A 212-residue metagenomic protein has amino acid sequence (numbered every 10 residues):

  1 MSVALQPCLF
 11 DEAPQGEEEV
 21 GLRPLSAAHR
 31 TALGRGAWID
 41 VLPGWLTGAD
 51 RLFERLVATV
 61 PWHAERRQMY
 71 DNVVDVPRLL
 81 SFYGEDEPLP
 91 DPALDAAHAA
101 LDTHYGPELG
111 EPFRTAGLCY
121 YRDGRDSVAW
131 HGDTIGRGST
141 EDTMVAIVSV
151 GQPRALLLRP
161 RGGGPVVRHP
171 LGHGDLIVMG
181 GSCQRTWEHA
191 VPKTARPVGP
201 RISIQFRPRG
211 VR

Functional and structural regions predicted by a protein language model:
M1-R212: Non-heme Fe(II) oxygenase metal-center motifs and adjacent flexible, charged/small-residue loops
